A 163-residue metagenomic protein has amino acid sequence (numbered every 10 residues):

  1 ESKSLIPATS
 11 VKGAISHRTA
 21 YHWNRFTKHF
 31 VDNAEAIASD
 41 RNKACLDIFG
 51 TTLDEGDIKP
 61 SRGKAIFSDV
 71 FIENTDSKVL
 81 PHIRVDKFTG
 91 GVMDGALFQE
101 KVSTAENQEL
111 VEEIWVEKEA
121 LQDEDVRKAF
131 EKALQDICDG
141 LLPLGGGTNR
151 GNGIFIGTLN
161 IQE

Functional and structural regions predicted by a protein language model:
E1-E163: Small/polar/charged residue-enriched interaction surfaces, especially the RNA/DNA-contacting tracks of RNP/CRISPR
